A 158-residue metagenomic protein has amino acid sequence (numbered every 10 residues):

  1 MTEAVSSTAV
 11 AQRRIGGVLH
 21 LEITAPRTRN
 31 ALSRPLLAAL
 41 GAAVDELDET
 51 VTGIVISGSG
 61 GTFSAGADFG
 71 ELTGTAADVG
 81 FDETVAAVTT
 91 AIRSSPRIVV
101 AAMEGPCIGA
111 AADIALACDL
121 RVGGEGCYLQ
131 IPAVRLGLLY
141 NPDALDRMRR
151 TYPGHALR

Functional and structural regions predicted by a protein language model:
M1-S57: Conserved CoA-thioester-binding segment of acyl-CoA-metabolizing enzymes
V10, T90-R158: Crotonase-fold acyl-CoA enzyme core
T24, A67, E104: Histidine-centered beta-alpha loop that forms part of the nucleotide-sugar donor binding/catalytic region in diverse
R29, G70-T73, Q130: Nucleotide phosphate-binding site architecture
A38, G58-A91, C107: Glycine- (often His-adjacent) and acidic-residue-rich active-site loop that binds/positions the CoA thioester
A43-E46, T84-P96: Catalytic-core regions built around general acid/base machinery
